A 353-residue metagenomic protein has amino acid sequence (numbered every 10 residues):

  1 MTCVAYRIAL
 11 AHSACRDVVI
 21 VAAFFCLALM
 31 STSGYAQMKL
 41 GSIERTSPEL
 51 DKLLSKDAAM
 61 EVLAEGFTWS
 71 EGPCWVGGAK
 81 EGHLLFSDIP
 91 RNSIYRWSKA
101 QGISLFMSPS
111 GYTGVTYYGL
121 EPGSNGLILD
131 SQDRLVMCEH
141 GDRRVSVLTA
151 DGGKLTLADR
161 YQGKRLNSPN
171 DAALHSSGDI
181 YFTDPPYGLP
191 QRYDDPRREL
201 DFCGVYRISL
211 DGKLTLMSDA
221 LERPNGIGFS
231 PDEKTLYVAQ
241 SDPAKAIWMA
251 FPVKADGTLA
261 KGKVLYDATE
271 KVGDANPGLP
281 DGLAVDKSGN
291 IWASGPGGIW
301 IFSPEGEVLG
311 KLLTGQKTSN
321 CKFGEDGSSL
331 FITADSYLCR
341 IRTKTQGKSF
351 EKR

Functional and structural regions predicted by a protein language model:
M1-C15: N-terminal secretory signal peptides that target proteins for export/translocation
Y6, F24-F25, Y35: Aromatic (phenylalanine/tyrosine) cluster motif
S13, S31-S33: Serine residues within intrinsically disordered or low-complexity segments
V19-M30: Bacterial N-terminal signal peptides
Y35-R353: Sequence-structural signature of mature extracellular/luminal beta-sheet repeat domains, prominently beta-propellers
